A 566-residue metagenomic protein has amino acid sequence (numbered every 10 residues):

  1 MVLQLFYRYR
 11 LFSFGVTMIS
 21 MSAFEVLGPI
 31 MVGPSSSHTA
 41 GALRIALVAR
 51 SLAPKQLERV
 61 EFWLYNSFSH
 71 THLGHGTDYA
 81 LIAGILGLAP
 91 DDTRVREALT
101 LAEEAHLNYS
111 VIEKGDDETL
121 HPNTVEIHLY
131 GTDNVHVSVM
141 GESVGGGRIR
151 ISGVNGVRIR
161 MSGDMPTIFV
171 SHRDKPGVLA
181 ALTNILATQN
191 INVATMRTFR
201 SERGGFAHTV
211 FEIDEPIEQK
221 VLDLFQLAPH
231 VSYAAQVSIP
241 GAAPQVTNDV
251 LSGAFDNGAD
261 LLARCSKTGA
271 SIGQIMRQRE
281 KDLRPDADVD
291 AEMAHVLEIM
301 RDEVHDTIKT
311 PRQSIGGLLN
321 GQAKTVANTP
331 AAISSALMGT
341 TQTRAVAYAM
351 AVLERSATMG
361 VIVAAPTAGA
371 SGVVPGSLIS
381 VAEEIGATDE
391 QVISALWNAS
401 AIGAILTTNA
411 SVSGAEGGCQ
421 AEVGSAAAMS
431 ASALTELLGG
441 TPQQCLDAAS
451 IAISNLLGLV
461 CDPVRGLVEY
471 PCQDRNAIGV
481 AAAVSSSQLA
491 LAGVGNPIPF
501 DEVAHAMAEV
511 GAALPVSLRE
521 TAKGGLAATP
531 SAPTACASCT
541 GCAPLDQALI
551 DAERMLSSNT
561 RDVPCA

Functional and structural regions predicted by a protein language model:
Q4-I19: Short, Lys/Arg-enriched N-terminal segments with co-localized hydrophobic residues within the first ~10-30 amino acids
M18-G131, S143, G163, V210-M359 (+2 more regions): Generic N-terminal targeting/processing segments that precede catalytic cores or assembly contacts
S22-M31, L353-V363, L406-E416, P463-V468: Glycine/charged-rich beta-loop-alpha catalytic/anionic-binding loops adjacent to active sites
I30-A42, E354-I379, Q420-A427: Glycine/serine-rich anion-binding loops at beta->alpha junctions that coordinate negatively charged ligand groups
T39-A53, P176-V178, P375-A387, A431-G439: Alpha-helical support elements that line or immediately flank enzyme active sites and cofactor-binding pockets
R50-E61, L88-D92, V381-L396, L437-A448: Phosphate-handling active-site elements
E61-E104, N398-A433, Q443, A448 (+2 more regions): A structural-propensity feature for long, helix-poor, extended segments
T93, Y109-V111, H136-V246: A conserved regulatory-domain signal marking ACT and ACT-like small-molecule sensing domains and adjacent regulatory
